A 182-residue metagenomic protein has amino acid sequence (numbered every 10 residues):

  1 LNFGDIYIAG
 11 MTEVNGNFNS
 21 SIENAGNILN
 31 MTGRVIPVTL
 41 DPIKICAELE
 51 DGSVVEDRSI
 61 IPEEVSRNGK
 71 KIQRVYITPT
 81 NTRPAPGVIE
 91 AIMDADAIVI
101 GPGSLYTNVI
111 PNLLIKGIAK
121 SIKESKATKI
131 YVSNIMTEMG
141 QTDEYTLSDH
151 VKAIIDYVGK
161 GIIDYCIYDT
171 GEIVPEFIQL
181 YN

Functional and structural regions predicted by a protein language model:
L1-G69: Electropositive, gly/pro-rich neighborhoods at or near active sites that engage anionic ligands
Q73-N81, Y106-N108, E144: Short, flexible loop segments at the rims of nucleotide/cofactor-binding pockets, characterized by
A95: An anion/phosphate-binding loop that grips the pyrophosphate of nucleotide cofactors and donors
L105-L114, F177-N182: Glycine/threonine-rich flexible loop motifs
N112-A119, Y145-H150: Charged helix-capping and loop-helix junction motifs
S125-K129: A short helix->loop->beta-strand "cap" motif at the edges of active sites that frequently abuts
V132-N134, D169: Generic beta-sheet signal
E144-N182: C-terminal functional extensions of proteins
